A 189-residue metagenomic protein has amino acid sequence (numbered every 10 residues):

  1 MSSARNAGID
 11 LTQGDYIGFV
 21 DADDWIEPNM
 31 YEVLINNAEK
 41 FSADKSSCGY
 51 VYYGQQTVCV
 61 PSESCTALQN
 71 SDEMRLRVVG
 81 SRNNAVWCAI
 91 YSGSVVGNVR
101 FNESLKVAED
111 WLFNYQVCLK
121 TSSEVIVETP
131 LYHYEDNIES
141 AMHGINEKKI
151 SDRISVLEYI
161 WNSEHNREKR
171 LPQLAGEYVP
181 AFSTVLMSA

Functional and structural regions predicted by a protein language model:
M1-S155, Y159-H165: Nucleotide-sugar donor-binding/catalytic module of glycosyltransferases that assemble extracellular/cell-envelope
H165-L171: Flexible helix-coil transition and linker loops at the boundaries of alpha-helical arrays
L174-A189: Non-catalytic, C-terminal membrane-associated alpha-helical segments of glycosyltransferases
